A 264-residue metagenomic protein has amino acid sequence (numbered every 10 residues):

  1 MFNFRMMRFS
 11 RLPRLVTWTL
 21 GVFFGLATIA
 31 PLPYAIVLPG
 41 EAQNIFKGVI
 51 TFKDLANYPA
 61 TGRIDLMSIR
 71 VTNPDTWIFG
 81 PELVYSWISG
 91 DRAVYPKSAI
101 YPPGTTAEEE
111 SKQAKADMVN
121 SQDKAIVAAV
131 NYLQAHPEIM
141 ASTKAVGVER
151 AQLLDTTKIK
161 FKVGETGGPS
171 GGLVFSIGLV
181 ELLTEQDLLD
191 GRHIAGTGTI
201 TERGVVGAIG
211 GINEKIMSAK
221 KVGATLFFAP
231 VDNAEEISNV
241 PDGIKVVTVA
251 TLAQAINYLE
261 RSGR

Functional and structural regions predicted by a protein language model:
F2-R264: Peripheral, non-AAA+ core regions of ATP-driven protein-machinery
